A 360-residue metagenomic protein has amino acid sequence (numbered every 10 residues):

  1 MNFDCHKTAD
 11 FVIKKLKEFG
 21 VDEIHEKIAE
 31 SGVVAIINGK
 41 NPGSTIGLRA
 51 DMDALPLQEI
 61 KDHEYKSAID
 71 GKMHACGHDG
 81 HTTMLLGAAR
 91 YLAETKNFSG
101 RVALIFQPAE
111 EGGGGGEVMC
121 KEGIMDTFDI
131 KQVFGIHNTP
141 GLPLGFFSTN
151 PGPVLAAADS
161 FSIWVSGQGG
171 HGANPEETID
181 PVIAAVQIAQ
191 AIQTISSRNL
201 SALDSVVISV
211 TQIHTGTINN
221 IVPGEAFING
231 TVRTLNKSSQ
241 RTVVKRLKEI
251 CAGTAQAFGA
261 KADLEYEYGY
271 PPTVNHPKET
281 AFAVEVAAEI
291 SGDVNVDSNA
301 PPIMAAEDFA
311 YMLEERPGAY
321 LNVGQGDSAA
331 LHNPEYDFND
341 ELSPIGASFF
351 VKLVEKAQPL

Functional and structural regions predicted by a protein language model:
M1-H74, T83-F98: Acidic/His- and Gly-rich active-site-bordering loop/insert found across diverse amide/peptide-bond hydrolases
F3, H74-T83, P175-I183, D337-S348: Short, conserved micro-motifs enriched in small and acidic residues
V33-V34, L55-L57, K61-M73, G80 (+2 more regions): Histidine/acidic-residue-rich, glycine-tolerant segments that coordinate divalent metal ions
A35, L48, H78, L104 (+7 more regions): Divalent metal-coordination and catalytic microenvironments
S44-G47, R101-A103, I130-F134, V186 (+3 more regions): Structural motif
R49, F161-I163, Y320-Q325: Non-cysteine beta-strand/loop elements that form the S-adenosyl-L-methionine
I183-L360: Metal-dependent amide/peptide-bond hydrolase catalytic core, centered on the "pita-bread" metallohydrolase fold
